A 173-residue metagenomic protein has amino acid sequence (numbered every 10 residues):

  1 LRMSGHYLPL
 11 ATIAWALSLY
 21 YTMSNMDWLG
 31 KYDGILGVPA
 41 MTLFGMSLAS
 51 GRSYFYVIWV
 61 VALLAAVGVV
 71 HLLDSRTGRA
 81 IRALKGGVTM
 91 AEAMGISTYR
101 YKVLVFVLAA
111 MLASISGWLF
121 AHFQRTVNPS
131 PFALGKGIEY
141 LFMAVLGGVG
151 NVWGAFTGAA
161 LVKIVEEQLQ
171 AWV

Functional and structural regions predicted by a protein language model:
L1-V173: Transmembrane alpha-helices and adjacent helix-loop boundaries
